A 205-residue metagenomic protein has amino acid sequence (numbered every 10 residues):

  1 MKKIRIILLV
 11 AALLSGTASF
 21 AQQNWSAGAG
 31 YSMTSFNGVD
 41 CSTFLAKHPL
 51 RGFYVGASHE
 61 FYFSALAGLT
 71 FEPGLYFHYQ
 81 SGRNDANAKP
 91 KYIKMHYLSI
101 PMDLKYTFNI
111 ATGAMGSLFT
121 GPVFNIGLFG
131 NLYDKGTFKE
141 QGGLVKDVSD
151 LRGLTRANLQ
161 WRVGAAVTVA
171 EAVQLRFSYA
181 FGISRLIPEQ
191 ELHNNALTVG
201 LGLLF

Functional and structural regions predicted by a protein language model:
M1-G28, L201-F205: Bacterial Sec-dependent N-terminal signal peptides
A21-F61, T112-G116, T120, G127 (+2 more regions): Short glycine/proline- and aromatic-enriched beta-strand/turn motifs that initiate or cap beta-hairpins
Q23-W25, K47-F53, K94-I100, A157-W161 (+1 more regions): Residues that define the transmembrane beta-barrel architecture of outer-membrane proteins
W25, A67-L69, T112, V167 (+1 more regions): Repeated loop/turn-to-beta-strand initiation elements of outer-membrane beta-barrel proteins
A27, V55-A57, I100-L104, L118 (+3 more regions): Membrane-embedded beta-strands of outer-membrane beta-barrel proteins, especially the hydrophobic/small aromatic
Y31-S35, F61, L75-S81, S99 (+4 more regions): Transmembrane beta-strands of outer-membrane beta-barrel pores
F36-K47, Y79-H96, L128-T155, L186-Q190 (+1 more regions): Flexible, solvent-exposed loop segments that connect beta-strands
V167, H193-F205: Outer-membrane beta-barrel "beta-signal"
